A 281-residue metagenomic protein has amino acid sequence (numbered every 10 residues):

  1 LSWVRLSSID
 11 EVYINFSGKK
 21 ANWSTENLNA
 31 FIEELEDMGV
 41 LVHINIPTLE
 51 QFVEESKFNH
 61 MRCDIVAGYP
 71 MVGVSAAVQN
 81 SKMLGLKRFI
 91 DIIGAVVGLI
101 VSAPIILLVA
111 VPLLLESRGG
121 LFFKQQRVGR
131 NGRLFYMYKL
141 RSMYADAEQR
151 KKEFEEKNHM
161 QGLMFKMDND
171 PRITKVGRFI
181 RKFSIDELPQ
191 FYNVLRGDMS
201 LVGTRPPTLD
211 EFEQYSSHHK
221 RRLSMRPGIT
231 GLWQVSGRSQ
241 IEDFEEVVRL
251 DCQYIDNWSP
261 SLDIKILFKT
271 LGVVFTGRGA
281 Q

Functional and structural regions predicted by a protein language model:
L1-A103, Q281: N-terminal hydrophobic signal-anchor/signal peptide
L49-E50, S56-R62, F123-R172, T230-D251: Short, glycine-rich, amphipathic interfacial segments at transmembrane boundaries or analogous
V78, E245-P260, Q281: Compositionally biased, charge-rich terminal segments
N80-R150, N193, P260, K265-Q281: A hydrophobic, helix-centered structural microdomain
P104-I105, W233, I255: Tryptophan-centric aromatic hotspots in well-structured domains and transmembrane helices
L163-R226, I266-V274: A short, structured surface patch at a secondary-structure boundary
